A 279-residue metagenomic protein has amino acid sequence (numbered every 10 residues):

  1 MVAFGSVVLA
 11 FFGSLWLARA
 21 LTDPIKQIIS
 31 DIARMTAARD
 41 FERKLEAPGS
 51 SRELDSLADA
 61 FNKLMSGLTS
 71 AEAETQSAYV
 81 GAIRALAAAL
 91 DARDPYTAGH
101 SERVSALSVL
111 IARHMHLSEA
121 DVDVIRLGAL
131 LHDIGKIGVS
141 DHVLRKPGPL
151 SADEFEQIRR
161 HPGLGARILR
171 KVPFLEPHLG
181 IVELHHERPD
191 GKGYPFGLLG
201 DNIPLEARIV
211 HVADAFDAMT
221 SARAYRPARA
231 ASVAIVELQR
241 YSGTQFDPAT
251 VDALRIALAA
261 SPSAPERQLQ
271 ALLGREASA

Functional and structural regions predicted by a protein language model:
M1, S56-K63, L205, V236: Amphipathic alpha-helical "output/dimerization" segments
V2-T22: Cytosolic-side ends of inner-membrane transmembrane helices, especially those that anchor bacterial signal-transduction
S14, R43-A47, L54, I83 (+2 more regions): Short hydrophobic alpha-helix at the HAMP-DHp boundary and the N-terminal turn of the DHp
R19-R43, A58-A60, M65: Membrane-proximal alpha-helical signal-transduction linkers
P24, D31, E53, A60 (+4 more regions): Short alpha-helical segment of the DHp
E42-L54, P147, G197-N202: HAMP-domain connector/hinge
L54, F61-V80, H116: HAMP exit helix and analogous amphipathic coiled-coil linker helices
A73, V80, A87, D91-A279: Metal-dependent catalytic cores of enzymes that make or break cyclic nucleotides and related phosphoester linkages
